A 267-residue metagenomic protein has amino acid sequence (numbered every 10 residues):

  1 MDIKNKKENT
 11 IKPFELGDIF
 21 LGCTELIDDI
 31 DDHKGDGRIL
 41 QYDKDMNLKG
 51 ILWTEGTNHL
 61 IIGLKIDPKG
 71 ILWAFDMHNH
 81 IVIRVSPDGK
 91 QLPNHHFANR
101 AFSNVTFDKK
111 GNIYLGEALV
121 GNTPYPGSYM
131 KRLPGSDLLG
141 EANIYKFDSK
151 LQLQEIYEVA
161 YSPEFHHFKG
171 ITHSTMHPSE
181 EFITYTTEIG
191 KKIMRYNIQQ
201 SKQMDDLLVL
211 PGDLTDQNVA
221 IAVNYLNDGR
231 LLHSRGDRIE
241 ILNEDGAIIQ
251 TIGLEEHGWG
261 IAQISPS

Functional and structural regions predicted by a protein language model:
M1-Y42, M46, G50: An edge-strand/N-cap motif at the start of beta-rich repeat modules
D2-I3, L52-T57, N94-A98, Y157-K169 (+2 more regions): Surface loop/turn motifs at the tips and blade-to-blade linkers of beta-strand repeat domains
N5-I11, N58-K65, N99-K109, E164-M176 (+2 more regions): Repeated scaffold domains used in trafficking and secretory/extracellular systems, primarily beta-propellers
G17-K34, G116-L139: Short, conserved, GDST-rich strand-edge loop motifs in beta-rich repeat architectures
D18-L21, L72-W73, N112-Y114, F182-Y185 (+1 more regions): Conserved beta-propeller blade signature
E25-L26, H78, L119-V120, I189 (+1 more regions): Residue-level signature of beta-propeller blades and closely related beta-rich strand-turn architectures in secreted
D36-L40, I81-I83, A142-Y145, K192-M194 (+1 more regions): A short loop-to-beta-strand structural motif that recurs across blades of beta-propeller domains
D43-N47, S86-K90, D148-Q152, N197-S201 (+1 more regions): Short loop/turn segments that connect beta-strands within beta-propeller blades
